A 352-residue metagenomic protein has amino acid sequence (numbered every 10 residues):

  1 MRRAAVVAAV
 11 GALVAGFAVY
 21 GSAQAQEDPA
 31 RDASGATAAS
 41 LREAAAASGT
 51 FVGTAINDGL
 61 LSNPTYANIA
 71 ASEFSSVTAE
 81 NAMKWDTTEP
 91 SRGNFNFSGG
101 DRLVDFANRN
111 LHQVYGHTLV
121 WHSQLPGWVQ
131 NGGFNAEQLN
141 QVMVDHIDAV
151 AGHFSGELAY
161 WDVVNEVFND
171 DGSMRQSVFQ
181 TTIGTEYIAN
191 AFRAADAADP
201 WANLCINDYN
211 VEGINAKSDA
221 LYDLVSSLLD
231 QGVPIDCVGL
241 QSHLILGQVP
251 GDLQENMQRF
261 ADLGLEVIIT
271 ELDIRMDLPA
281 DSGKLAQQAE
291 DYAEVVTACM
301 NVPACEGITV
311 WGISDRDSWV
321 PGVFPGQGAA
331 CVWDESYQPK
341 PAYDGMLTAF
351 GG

Functional and structural regions predicted by a protein language model:
M1-Q26: Secretory targeting and sorting signals
R31-E80: Boundary/entry segment of secreted carbohydrate-active catalytic domains
V52-N57, D162-V163, A189-S218, I268-E271 (+1 more regions): Aromatic-lined carbohydrate-recognition surfaces of secreted/lumenal glycan-active proteins
A55-A67, W85-S98, F168-S173, V211-A220 (+2 more regions): Acidic-and-aromatic substrate-binding clefts and catalytic sites of carbohydrate-active enzymes
N57-E73, N140-V150, A216-L228, L253 (+1 more regions): Short, acidic/polar
S72-P90, S98-V211: Substrate-binding cleft and catalytic face of glycoside hydrolase catalytic domains, especially the flexible beta-alpha
F74-N81, N165, A198-D208, L221-Q248 (+1 more regions): Aromatic- and acid-rich polysaccharide-binding/catalytic face of secreted or lumenal carbohydrate-active enzymes
T118, N203-V211, S242-H243, F260-Y292 (+2 more regions): Active-site clefts of carbohydrate-active enzymes
